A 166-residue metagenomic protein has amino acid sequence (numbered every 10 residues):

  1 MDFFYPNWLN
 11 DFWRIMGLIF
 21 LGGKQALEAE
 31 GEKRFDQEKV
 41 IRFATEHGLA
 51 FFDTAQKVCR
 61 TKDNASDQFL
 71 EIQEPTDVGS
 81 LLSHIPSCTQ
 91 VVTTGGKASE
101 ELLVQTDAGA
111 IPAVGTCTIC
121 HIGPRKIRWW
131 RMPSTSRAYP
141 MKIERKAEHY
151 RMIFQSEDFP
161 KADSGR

Functional and structural regions predicted by a protein language model:
D2-L70: Short, surface-exposed acidic-centric catalytic microdomains
P6-W8, I15, K62-G79, L103-R166: C-terminal capping/extension of enzyme domains
N10, D36, G95-G96, K142: Alpha-helix initiation/capping motif
G23, C88-T89, G109: Secondary-structure boundary/capping positions in well-ordered alpha/beta enzyme cores
K33-E38, E101-G109: Short, mixed-charge, low-aromatic patches
R42-A44, H84, I122: Generic structural signal for beta-strand residues in well-ordered domains
E46-Q105: Internal catalytic-core helix/loop-beta-alpha segment that presents or stabilizes conserved functional determinants
